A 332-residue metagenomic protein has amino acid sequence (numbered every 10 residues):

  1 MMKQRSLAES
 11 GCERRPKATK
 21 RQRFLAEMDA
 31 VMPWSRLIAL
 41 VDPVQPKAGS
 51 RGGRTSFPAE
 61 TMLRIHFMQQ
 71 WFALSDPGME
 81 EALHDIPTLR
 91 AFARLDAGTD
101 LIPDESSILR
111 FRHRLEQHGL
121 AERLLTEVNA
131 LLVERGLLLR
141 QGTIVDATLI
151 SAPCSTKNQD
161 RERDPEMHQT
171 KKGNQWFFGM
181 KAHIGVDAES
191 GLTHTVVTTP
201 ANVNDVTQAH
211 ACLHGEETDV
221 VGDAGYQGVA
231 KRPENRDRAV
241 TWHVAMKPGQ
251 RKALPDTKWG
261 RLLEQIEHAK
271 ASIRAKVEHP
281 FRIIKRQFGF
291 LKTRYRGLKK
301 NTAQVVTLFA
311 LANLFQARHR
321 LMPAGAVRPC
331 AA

Functional and structural regions predicted by a protein language model:
M1-I38, D42, P323-A332: Charged, often Cys/His-bearing segments associated with DNA-binding zinc-finger transcription factors
M2-G11, M32, P58-E60, M68 (+8 more regions): Polybasic low-complexity intrinsically disordered regions
K3-R5, G11, T218-D219, A224-A303: Helix-centered, glycine/charged polyanion-binding patches within enzymatic domains that contact phosphate-containing
L25-L40, Q45-P77: A positively charged, amphipathic N-terminal helix/segment that binds anionic biomolecules
I38-P46, N129, F281, K285: Amphipathic, well-packed alpha-helical segments that form the structural scaffold of globular domains
G49-T55, L95-G98, R296-G297: Short, surface-exposed loop/turn segments at secondary-structure junctions
K285, G289, F315, H319-M322: Hydrophobic alpha-helix feature that most strongly marks membrane-spanning transmembrane helices and their immediate
